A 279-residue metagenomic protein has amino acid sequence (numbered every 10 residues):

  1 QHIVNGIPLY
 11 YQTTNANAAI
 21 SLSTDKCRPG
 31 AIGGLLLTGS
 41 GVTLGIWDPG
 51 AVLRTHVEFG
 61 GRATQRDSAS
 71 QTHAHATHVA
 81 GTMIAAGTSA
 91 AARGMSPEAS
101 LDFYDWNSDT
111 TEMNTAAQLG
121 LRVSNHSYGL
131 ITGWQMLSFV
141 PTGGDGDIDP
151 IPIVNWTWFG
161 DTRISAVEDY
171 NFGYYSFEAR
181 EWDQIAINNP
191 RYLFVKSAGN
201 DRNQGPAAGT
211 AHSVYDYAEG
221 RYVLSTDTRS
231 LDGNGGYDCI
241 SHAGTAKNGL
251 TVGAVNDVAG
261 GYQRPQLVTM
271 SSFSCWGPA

Functional and structural regions predicted by a protein language model:
Q1-P8: Low-complexity, highly charged intrinsically disordered N-terminal segments that act as targeting/localization
Y11-I151, I187-L193, S197, N203-A207 (+3 more regions): Subtilisin-like serine protease catalytic core
S40, T72-A76, N171-A179, G233-G236 (+1 more regions): Solvent-exposed, acidic/flexible segments
S68-T72, V167-N171, D232, S241 (+1 more regions): Alpha-helix N-cap/helix-initiation motif
T111, G120-L121, W158-T162, D169-A179 (+2 more regions): A conserved hydrophobic secondary-structure block that centers on an alpha-helix together with its immediately flanking
W134-G173, A211-R229: A solvent-exposed, charged loop/short amphipathic helix patch at secondary-structure junctions
A179, S197-K247, A254-A279: Active-site-adjacent substrate-recognition loops and nearby beta-strands within hydrolase catalytic domains
